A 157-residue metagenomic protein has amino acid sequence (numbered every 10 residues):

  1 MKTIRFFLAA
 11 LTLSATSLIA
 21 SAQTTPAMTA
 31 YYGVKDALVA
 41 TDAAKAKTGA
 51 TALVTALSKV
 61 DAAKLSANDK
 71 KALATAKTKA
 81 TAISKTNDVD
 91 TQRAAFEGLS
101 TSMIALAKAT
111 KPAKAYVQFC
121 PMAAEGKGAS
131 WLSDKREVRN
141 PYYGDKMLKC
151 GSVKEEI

Functional and structural regions predicted by a protein language model:
M1-F7: Twin-arginine (Tat) signal peptide motif
F6, L13-I157: Intrinsically disordered, low-complexity terminal tails/loops enriched in metal-binding residues
